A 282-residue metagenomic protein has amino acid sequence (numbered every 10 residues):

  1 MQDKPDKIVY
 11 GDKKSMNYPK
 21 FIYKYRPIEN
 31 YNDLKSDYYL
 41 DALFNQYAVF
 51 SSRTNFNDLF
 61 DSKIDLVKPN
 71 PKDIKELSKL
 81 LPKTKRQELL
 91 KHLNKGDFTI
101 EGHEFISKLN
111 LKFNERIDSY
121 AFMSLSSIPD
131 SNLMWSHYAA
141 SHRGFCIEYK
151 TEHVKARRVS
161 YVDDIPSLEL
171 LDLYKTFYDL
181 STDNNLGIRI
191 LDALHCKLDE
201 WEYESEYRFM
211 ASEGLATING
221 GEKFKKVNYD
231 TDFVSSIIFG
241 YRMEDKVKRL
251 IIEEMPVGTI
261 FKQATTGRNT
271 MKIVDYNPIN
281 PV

Functional and structural regions predicted by a protein language model:
M1-V282: Partner-binding and oligomerization surfaces adjacent to conserved cores of proteins that assemble macromolecular
